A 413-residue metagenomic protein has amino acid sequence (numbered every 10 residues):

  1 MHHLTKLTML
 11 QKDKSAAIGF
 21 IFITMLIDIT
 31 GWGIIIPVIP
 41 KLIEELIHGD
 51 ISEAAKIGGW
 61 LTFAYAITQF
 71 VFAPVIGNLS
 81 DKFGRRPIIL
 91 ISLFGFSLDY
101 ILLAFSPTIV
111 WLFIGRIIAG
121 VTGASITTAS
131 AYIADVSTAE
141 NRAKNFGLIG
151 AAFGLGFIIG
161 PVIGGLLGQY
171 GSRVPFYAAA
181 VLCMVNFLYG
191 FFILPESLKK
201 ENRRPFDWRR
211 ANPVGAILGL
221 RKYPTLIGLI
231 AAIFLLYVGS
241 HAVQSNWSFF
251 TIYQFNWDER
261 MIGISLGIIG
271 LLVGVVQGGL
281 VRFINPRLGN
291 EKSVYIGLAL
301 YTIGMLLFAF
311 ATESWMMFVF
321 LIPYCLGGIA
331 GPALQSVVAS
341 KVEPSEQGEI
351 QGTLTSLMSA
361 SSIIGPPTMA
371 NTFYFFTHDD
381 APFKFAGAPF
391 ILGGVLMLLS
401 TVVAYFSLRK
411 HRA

Functional and structural regions predicted by a protein language model:
L4-S15, P195-A231, Y253-Q254: Juxtamembrane intracellular "pre-TM" segments in multi-pass secondary transporters
V38-A55, S245-I262: Short amphipathic helix-loop junctions that connect adjacent transmembrane helices in Major Facilitator Superfamily/SLC
F70-I109: Conserved MFS/SLC helix-loop-helix module at the cytosolic interface between two early adjacent transmembrane helices
V71-G84, V276-N290, F373: Helix-to-loop junctions at the C-terminal end of transmembrane segments in multipass secondary transporters
G84, F105-P107, T122, N256 (+1 more regions): Helix-breaking motifs and short loop linkers at transmembrane-helix boundaries and internal kinks in secondary membrane
G115-G154: Cytoplasmic helix-loop-helix junction between adjacent transmembrane helices in 12-TM secondary transporters
G168-V181, N371-M397: A membrane-interface helix-boundary motif in multi-pass transporters
E291-L334: C-terminal transmembrane helical hairpin of 12-TM major facilitator-type secondary transporters
